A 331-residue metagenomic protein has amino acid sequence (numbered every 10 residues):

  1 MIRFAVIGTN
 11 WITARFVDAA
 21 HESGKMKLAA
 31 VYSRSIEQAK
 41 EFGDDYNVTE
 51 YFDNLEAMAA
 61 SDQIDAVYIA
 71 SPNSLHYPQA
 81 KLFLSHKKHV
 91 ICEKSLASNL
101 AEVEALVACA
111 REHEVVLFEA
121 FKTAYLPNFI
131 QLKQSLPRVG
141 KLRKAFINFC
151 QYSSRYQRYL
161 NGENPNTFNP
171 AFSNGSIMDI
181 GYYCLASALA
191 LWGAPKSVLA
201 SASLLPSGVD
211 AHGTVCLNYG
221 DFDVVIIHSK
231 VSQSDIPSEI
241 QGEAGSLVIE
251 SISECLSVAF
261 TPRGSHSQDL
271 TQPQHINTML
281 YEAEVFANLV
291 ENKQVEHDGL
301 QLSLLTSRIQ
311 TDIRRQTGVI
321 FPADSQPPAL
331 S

Functional and structural regions predicted by a protein language model:
M1-Y46, Q326: N-terminal Rossmann-like dinucleotide-binding module
Y46-C109: Beta-loop-alpha module in the N-terminal Rossmann-like domain of NAD(P)-dependent dehydrogenases, especially those
F52, C92, L117-E119, I249: Hydrophobic residues in well-ordered beta-strands that form the structural core
A66-Y68, V285-S331: C-terminal helix-rich "cap/oligomerization" subdomain common to oxidoreductases
A105-T123, K141-K144: Rossmann-fold dehydrogenase core element
T123-P195: Predominantly a Rossmann-like dinucleotide-binding segment in NAD(P)-dependent oxidoreductases
C184-C255, E284-K293, A329-S331: Contiguous beta-strand/loop segments that form the cofactor/metal-binding neighborhood of enzyme cores
T271-E284: Active-site loop of classical SDR/Rossmann-like NAD(P)-dependent oxidoreductases, centered on the catalytic Tyr-X3-Lys
